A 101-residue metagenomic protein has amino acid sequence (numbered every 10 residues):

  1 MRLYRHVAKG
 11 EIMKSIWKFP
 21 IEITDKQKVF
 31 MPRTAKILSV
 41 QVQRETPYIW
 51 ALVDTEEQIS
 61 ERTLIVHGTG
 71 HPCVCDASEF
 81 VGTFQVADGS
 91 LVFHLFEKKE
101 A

Functional and structural regions predicted by a protein language model:
R2-I12: Short, Lys/Arg-enriched N-terminal segments with co-localized hydrophobic residues within the first ~10-30 amino acids
K18-K28: Short aromatic-glycine motifs in intrinsically disordered, low-complexity regions
K26-K36: Proline-anchored loop/turn motifs at beta-strand termini and strand-loop-strand connectors
K36-V42: Short amphipathic beta-strand and strand-loop transition segments with alternating hydrophobic
R44-P47, S90: Short acidic/glycine-enriched loop/turn segments that link adjacent beta-strands
T55-Q58: Acidic glycine-/aspartate-rich tracts in secreted/extracellular proteins
E61-A101: Helix-rich interaction surfaces within compact, conserved domain-sized segments that mediate assembly or partner
